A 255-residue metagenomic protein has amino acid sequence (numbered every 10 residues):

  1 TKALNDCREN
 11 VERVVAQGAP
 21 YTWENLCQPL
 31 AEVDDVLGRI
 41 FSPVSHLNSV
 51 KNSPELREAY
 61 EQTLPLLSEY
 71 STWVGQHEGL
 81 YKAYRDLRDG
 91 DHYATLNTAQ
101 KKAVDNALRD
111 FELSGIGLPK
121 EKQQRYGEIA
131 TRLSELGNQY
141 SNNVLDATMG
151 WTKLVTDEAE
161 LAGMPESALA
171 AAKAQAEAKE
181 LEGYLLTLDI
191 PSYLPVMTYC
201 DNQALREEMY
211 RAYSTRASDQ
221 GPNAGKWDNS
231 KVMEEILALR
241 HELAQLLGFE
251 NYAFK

Functional and structural regions predicted by a protein language model:
T1-K255: Zn2+-dependent metallopeptidase catalytic domains
